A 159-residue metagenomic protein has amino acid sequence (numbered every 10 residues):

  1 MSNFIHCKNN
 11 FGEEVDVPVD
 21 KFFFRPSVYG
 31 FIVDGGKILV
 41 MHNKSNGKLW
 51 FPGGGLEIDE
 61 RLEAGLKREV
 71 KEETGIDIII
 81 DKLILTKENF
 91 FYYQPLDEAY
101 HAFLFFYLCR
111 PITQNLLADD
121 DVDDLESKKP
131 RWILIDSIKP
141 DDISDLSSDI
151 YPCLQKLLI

Functional and structural regions predicted by a protein language model:
M1-Y29: Acidic, metal-coordinating catalytic segment for phosphate/diphosphate chemistry, firing primarily on the Nudix
D20-F24, D97-F103, V122-S127: A generic structural micro-feature
F23-R25, V33, N46, F51 (+3 more regions): Short connector loops at helix/strand junctions that flank enzyme active sites, especially segments positioning acidic
I32, F106-R110, L134: Short, well-ordered beta-strand micro-motif
V33-E73: Conserved Nudix-box catalytic region and its N-terminal flanking loop in Nudix hydrolases and closely related
G47-K48, V122-I159: Nudix hydrolase/Nudix homology domain
D77-T86: A short coil-to-beta-strand element that immediately follows conserved catalytic motifs
F90-L117: Active-site-adjacent beta-strand/loop module that shapes the phosphate/pyrophosphate-binding cleft
